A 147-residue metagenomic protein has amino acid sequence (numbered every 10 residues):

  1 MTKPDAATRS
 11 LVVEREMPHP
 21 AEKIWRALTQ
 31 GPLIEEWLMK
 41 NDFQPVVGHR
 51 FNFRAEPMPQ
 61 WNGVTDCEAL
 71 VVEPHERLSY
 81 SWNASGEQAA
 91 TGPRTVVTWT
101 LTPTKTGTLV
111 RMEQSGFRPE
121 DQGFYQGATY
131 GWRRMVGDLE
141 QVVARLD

Functional and structural regions predicted by a protein language model:
M1-N41: Hydrophobic ligand-binding cavity/cleft-lining segments
V12-V13, G31-V64, R77: Short beta-edge strand/loop motif at the mouth of beta-sheet-based domains
R15, T65-V71, T95-T102: Hydrophobic/aromatic beta-strand elements that line small-molecule binding cavities or substrate pockets in beta-rich
A21, L70-R77, T100-L109: A short, structured loop/turn motif at beta-sheet edges
I24, I34, F51-F53, A69 (+4 more regions): Hydrophobic pocket/interface hotspot
R77-W99: Mid-chain, well-packed structural core segment of small domains
N83-E87, E113-E120: Short, solvent-exposed aromatic-acidic interface loops
G116-D147: A conserved amphipathic terminal alpha-helix motif
